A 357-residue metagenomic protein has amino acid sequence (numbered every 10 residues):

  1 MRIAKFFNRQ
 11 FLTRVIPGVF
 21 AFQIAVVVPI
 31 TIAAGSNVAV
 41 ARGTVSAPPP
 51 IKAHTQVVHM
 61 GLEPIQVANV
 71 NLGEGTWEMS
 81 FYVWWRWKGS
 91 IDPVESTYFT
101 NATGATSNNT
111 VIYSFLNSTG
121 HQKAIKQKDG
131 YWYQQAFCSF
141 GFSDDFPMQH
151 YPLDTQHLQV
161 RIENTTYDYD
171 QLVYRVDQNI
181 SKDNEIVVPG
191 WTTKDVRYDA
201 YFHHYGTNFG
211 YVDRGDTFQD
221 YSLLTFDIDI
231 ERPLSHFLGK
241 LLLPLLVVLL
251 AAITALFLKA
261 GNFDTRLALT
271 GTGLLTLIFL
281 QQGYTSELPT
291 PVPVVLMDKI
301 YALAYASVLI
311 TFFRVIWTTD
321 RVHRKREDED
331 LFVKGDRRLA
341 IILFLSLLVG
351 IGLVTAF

Functional and structural regions predicted by a protein language model:
M1, K5-N8, Y211, F218: Intrinsic structural disorder
I3-P93, P293-F357: Intrinsically disordered, low-complexity peripheral segments of secretory-pathway and membrane proteins
L12, P17, D145, W191 (+4 more regions): Generic detector of bulky aromatic hydrophobic side chains
A33-D229: Soluble non-transmembrane domains of integral membrane proteins
S80-W85, F115-N117, Q171, V176-I180 (+9 more regions): Generic alpha-helical propensity signal that fires on short helical segments and nearby coil/disordered stretches
F226-L343: Channel- or pocket-lining gating/hinge segments that regulate access to a cavity or pore
